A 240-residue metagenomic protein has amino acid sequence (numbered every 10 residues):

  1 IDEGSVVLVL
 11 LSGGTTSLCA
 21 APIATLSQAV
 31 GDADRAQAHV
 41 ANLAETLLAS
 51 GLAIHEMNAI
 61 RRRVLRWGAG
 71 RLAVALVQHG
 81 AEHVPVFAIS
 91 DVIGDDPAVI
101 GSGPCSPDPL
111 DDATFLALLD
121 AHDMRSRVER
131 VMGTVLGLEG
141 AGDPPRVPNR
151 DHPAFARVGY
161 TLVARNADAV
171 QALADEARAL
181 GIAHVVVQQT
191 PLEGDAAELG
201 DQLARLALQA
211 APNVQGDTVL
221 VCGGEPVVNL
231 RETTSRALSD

Functional and structural regions predicted by a protein language model:
I1-G4, G194-N213: N-terminal small/polar loop signature for handling phosphorylated ligands or for N-terminal nucleophile
D2-V99, P104-P107: Glycine-rich, mobile lid/loop segments that gate access to catalytic sites or pores
S5-V9, D217-C222: Generic beta-sheet signal
L11-L18, N166-A167, L192, P226-V228: Gly/Ser/Thr-rich loops at beta-strand to alpha-helix junctions that form or flank small-molecule/cofactor-binding
H79, P85, P107-D195, L199-Q202: Accessory alpha-helical/coil subdomains and C-terminal extensions that flank or cap enzyme catalytic cores
P85-V92, R205, C222, V228: Short beta-strand elements
P97, G194-A196, V228-E232: Short acidic/glycine-rich loop or secondary-structure boundary segments that cap or lie
T218-D240: C-terminal catalytic subdomain
